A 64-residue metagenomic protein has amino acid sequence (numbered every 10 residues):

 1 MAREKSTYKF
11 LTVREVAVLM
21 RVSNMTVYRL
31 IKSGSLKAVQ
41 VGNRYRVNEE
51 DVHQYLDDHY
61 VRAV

Functional and structural regions predicted by a protein language model:
A2-T26: Polyanion-binding surface elements
Y8, V18, N43, V52-H53: Intrinsically disordered, low-complexity segments enriched in glycine/proline and serine/threonine
M20-R44: Major-groove DNA-recognition helix of helix-turn-helix-type DNA-binding domains
V47: A short macromolecule-binding patch
E50-V64: A short, Lys/Arg-enriched interface patch at domain edges and termini
